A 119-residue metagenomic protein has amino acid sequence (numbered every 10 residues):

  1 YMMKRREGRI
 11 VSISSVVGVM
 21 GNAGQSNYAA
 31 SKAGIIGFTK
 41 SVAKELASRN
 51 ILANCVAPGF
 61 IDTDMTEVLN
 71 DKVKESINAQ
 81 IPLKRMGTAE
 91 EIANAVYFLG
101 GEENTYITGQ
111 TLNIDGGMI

Functional and structural regions predicted by a protein language model:
Y1-R9: A short helix-coil junction within the Rossmann-fold of NAD(P)-dependent oxidoreductases
V11, A53-V56, T66, G109 (+1 more regions): Hydrophobic structural elements of the Rossmann-like NAD(P)H-binding subdomain that define the short-chain
S15: Residue(s) in the substrate-gating loop at a strand-loop-helix junction that position the organic substrate next
V19, I36, A57-V68: Short, flexible catalytic-loop segment of classical short-chain dehydrogenase/reductase
V19-Q25, A47: Active-site "substrate specificity/gating" loop of NAD(P)-dependent dehydrogenases, especially the short-chain
S31, T39: Active-site helix of classical SDR
K44-S48, T105: Alpha-helical segment proximal to the catalytic Tyr-Lys
C55, A79-I107, I114-G116: C-terminal helical subdomain
